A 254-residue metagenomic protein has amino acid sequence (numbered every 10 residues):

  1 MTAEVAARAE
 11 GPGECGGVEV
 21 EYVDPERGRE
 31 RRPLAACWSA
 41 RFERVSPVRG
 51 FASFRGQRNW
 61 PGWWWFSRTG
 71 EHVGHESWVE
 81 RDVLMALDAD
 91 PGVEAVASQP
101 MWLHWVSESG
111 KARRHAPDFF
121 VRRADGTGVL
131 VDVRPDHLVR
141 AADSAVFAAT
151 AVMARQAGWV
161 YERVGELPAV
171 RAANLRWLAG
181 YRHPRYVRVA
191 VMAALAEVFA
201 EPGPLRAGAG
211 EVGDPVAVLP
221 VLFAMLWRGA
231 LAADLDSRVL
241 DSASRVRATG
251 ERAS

Functional and structural regions predicted by a protein language model:
M1-S254: Electrostatic, structured charged patches in enzyme active sites and in nucleic-acid/phosphate-binding
